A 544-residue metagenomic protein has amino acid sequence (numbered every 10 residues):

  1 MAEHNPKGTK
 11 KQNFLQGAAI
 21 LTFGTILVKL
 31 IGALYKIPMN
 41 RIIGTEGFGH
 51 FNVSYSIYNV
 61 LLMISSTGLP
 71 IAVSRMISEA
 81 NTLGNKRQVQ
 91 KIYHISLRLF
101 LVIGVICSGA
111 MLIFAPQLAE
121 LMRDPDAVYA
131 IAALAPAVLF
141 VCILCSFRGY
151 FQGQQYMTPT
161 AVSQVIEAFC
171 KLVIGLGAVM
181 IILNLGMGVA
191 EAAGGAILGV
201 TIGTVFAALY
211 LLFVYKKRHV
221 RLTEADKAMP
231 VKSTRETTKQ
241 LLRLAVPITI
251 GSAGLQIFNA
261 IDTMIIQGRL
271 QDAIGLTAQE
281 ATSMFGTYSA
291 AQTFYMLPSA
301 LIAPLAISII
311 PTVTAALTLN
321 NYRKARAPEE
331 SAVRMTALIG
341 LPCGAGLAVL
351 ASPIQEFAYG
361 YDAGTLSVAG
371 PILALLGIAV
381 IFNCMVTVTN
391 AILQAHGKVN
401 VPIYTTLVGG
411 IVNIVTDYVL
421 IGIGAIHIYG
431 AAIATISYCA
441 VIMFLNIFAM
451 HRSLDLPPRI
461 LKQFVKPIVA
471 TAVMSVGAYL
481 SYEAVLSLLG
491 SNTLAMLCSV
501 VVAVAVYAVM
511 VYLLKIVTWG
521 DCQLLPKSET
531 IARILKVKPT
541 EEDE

Functional and structural regions predicted by a protein language model:
M1-I31, R87, K91, M229-L255 (+1 more regions): N-terminal membrane topogenesis motif
A2-E3, S481-E544: Membrane-proximal transmembrane or re-entrant/amphipathic helices at the cytosolic face
N13-I71, S108, L112, V138 (+1 more regions): Signature of the first transmembrane helix
A19-I26, A132, P136, F151-V179 (+2 more regions): Alpha-helical transmembrane segments of multi-pass membrane transporters/permeases
N40-V60, V189, A193-G194, K239-L244 (+2 more regions): Interfacial/gating helices of multi-pass transporter permease domains
T67-T82, S299-N321: Helix-loop junctions and terminal segments of transmembrane helices in multi-pass membrane transport/translocation
P116-L134, A348-V380: Interfacial segments at transmembrane-helix termini and the short loops linking adjacent helices
T158, F169-L209, F213, N400 (+5 more regions): Membrane-interface helix-loop junctions in multi-pass transport and translocation proteins
